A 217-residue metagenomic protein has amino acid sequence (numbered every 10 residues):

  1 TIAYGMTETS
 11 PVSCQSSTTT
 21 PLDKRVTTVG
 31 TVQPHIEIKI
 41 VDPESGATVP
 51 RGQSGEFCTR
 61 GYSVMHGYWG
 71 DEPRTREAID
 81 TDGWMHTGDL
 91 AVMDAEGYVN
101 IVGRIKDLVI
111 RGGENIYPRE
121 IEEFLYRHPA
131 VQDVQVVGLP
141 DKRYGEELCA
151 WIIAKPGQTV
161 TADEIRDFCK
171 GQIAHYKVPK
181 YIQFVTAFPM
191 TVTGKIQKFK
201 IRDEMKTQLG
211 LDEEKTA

Functional and structural regions predicted by a protein language model:
T1-K24, E37: Gly/Ser/Thr-rich phosphate-binding loop
G5, G30, D89, G113: Active-site glycine-centered loops adjacent to acidic/histidine catalytic or metal-binding residues that shape
T27-V32, T48, A78-D82: Short Gly/Pro-enriched turn/cap motifs at secondary-structure boundaries
Q33-H35, V131, P179: Core-facing hydrophobic residues within beta-strands of well-ordered domains
E37, D42-S45, S54, D82 (+4 more regions): Residue-level recognition of short loop/turn positions
K39, R51-M65, W84, L90-A91: AMP-binding/adenylate-forming core of the ANL superfamily
G61, H66-G70, R74-E77, L90-K177 (+2 more regions): AMP-binding/adenylate-forming catalytic core of the ANL superfamily
D203-A217: Acidic/polar alpha-helix N-cap and adjacent early helical turns within long charge-rich amphipathic helices/linkers
